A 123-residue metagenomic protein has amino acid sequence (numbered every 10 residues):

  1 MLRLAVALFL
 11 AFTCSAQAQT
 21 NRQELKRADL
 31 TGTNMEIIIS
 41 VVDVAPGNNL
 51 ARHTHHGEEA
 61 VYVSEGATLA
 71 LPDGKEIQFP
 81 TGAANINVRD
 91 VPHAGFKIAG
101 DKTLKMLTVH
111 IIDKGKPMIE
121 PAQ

Functional and structural regions predicted by a protein language model:
L2-V41, N85-V88, T103, P117-Q123: A short, N-terminal "cap"/entry segment at the start of jelly-roll beta-barrel domains of the cupin/DSBH fold
R22, L50, A70-L71, E76 (+3 more regions): Membrane-topology and secretion signals of cell-surface/extracellular proteins
M35, G47-Y62: A short beta-loop-beta micro-motif enriched in histidine and acidic residues
V44-A45, D73-V91: Short acidic-glycine-tyrosine-enriched beta hairpin
R52, A60-Y62, I86-N87, M106-H110: Structural recognition of the beta-strand scaffold that forms the well-ordered cores of secreted hydrolase catalytic
R52, A70, N87, H93-G100: Short beta-strand His + acidic residue motifs that chelate non-heme Fe in jelly-roll/DSBH and cupin folds
H56-G74, T81-A83: Glycine- and acidic-residue-biased ligand/ion/polar-headgroup-sensing regions
V91-G115: Ligand-binding loop in jelly-roll beta-barrel domains
